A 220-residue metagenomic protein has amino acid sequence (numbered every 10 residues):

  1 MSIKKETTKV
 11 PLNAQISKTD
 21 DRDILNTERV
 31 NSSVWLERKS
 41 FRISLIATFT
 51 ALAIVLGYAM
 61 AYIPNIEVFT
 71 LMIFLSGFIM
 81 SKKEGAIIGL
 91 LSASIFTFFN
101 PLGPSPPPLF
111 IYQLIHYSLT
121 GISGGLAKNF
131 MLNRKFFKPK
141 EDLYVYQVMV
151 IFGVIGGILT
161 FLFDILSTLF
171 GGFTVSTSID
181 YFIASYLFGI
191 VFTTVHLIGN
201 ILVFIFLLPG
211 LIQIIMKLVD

Functional and structural regions predicted by a protein language model:
S2-I87: Hydrophobic transmembrane alpha-helices
L25-R29, F41, S123, F204-L208 (+1 more regions): Glycosyltransferase-associated regions of secretory-pathway enzymes, highlighting luminal stem/catalytic domains
A47-A51, L71, L75, A86 (+9 more regions): Residue-level signature of the transmembrane alpha-helical core of multi-pass small-molecule transporters
I54-V68, L91-K128, L132: Interfacial aromatic-anchored transmembrane helix boundaries in multi-pass membrane proteins
Y62, E67, S105-I111, L132-D220: Membrane-embedded alpha-helical hairpins and interfacial helices in multi-pass inner-membrane proteins
F78-K83, S123-N133, P209, I214-M216: Structural signal for the C-terminal ends of transmembrane alpha-helices and the immediately following loop
